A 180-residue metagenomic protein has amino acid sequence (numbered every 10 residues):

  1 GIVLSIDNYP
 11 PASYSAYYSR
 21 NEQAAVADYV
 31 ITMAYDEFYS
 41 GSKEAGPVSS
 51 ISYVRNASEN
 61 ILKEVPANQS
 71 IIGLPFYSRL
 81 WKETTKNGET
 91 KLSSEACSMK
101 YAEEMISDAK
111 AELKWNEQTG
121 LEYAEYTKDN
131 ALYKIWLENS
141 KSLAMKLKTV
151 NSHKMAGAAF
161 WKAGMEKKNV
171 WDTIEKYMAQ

Functional and structural regions predicted by a protein language model:
G1-I106: Substrate-binding surface in catalytic domains of secreted glycosidases
A12-N21, L137-N151: Short, acidic/polar
S42-V48, L132-W136, F160: Second-shell loop/turn segments in exported
A45-R55, L137-A144, M165: Soluble non-cytosolic domains of exported or imported proteins
F76-K148, V170, M178-Q180: Glycan-binding loop/region signatures in secreted carbohydrate-active enzymes
A144-F160, M165-E166: Conserved, well-ordered alpha-helix/loop/beta-strand core segments that scaffold catalytic motifs
A159-Q180: A recurrent domain-boundary module in secreted/ectodomain proteins
